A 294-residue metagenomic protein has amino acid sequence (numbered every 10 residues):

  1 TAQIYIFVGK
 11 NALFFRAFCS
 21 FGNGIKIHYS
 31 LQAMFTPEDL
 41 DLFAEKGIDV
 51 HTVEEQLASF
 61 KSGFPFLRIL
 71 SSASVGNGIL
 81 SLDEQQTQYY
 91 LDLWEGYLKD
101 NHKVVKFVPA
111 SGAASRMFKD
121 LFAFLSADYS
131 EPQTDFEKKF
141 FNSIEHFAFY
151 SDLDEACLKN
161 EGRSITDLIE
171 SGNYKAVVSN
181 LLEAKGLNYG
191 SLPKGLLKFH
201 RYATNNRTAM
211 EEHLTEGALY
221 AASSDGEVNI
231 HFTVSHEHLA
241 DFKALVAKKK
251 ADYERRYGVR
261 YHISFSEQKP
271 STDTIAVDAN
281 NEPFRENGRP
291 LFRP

Functional and structural regions predicted by a protein language model:
I4, K10-F14, I27: Polybasic, lysine-rich low-complexity intrinsically disordered segments
I4-Y5, D100: Generic detector of short alpha-helix boundary/capping microenvironments and adjacent low-complexity segments
R16, L31-A33, N205: Charged/polar interaction segments and conserved charged motifs
L31-A58: Intrinsically disordered, low-structural-confidence terminal and linker regions
F35, L40-F43, S62-P65, I69-P294: Domain-scale recognition of functional cores that engage charged ligands
